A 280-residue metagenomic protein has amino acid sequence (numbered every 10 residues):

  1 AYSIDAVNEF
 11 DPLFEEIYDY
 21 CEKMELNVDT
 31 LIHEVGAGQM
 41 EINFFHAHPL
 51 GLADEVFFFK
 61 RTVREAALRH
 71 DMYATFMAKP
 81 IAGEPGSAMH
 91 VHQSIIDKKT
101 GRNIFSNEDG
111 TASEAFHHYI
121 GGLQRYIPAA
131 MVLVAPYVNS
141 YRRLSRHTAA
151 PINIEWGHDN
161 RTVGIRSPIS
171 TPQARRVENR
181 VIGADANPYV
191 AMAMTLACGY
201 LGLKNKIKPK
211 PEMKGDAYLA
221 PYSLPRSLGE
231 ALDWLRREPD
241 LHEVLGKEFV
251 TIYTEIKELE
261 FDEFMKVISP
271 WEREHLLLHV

Functional and structural regions predicted by a protein language model:
A1-V280: Glycine-rich, acidic/polar active-site loops that bind/position phosphate-bearing ligands
